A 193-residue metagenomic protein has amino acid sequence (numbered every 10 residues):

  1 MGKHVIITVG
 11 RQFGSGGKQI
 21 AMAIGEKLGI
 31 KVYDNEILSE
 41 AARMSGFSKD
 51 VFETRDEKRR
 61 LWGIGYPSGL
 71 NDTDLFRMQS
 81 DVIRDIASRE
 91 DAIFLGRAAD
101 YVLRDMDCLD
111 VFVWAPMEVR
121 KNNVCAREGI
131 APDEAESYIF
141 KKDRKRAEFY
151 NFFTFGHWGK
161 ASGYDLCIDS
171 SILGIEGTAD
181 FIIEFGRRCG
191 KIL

Functional and structural regions predicted by a protein language model:
K3-I7: Pre-Walker A (Motif I) flank of P-loop NTPase domains
T8-G25: Glycine-rich phosphate-binding P-loop
L38-D91, I130: ATP-dependent small-molecule kinase phosphotransfer cores that center on conserved nucleotide phosphate-binding segments
S80, I175-I183: Short, amphipathic alpha-helical "lid/cap" segments that border enzyme active or binding sites
R89, G96-M106, N123: RNA pseudouridine synthases
D105-R127, P132-K142: Conserved phosphate-donor/acceptor-positioning beta-strand/loop module used by diverse small-molecule
P132-E176: Small-molecule kinase domains that catalyze NTP-dependent phosphoryl transfer to phosphate-bearing small molecules
